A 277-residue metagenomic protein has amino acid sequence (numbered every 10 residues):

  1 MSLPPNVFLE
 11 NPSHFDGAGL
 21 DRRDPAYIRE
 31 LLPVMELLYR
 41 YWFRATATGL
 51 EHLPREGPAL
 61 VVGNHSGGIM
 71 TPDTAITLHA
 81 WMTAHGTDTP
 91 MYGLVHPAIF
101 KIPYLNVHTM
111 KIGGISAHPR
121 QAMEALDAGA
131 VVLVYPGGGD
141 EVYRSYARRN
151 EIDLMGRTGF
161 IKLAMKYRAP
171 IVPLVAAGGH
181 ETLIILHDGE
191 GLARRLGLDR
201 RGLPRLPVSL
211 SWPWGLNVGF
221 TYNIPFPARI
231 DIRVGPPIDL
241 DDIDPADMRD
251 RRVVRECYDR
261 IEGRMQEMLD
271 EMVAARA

Functional and structural regions predicted by a protein language model:
M1-Q121, G189, F220, D270-A277: Membrane-anchoring hydrophobic helices of lipid-metabolizing enzymes
M1-Y27, L31, E124-A277: Non-catalytic C-terminal accessory region of glycerolipid acyltransferases and related lyso-lipid remodeling enzymes
